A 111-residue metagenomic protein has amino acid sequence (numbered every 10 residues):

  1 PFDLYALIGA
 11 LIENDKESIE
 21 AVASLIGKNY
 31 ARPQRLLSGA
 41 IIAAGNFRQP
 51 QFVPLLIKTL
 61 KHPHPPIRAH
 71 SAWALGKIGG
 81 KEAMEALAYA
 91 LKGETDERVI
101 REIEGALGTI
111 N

Functional and structural regions predicted by a protein language model:
P1-E13: Non-heme iron-sulfur electron-transfer modules
Y5, D15-A23, R48-K61, G80-K92: Amphipathic alpha-helical scaffolding segments comprising HEAT/armadillo-like alpha-solenoid repeats
A10-E13, G93, T109: A structural signal for alpha-helix termini and helix-coil/disorder junctions
K16-N46: C-terminal structural cap/anchor segments
E20, P54, E97-R101, G105: Polar/charged alpha-helical tracts
P33, P63-P65, T95-D96: Short inter-helical turns and helix N-cap capping residues of alpha-solenoid HEAT/ARM repeat scaffolds
Q34-Q49, K58, R68-G80, Y89 (+1 more regions): Structural detector for internal amphipathic alpha-helices that build alpha-solenoid repeat scaffolds
